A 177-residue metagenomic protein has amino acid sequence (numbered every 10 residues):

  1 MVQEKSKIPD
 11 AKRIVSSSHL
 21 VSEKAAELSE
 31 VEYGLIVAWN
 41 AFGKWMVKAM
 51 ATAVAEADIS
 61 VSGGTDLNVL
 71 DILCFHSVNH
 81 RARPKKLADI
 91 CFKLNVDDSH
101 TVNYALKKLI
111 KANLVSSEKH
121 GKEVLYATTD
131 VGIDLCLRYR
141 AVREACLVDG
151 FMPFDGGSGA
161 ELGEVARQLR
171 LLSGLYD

Functional and structural regions predicted by a protein language model:
M1-V61: N-terminal leader segment of winged-helix/HTH proteins
A25-I36, S99, T129, G159-L162: Amphipathic, non-membrane alpha-helical segments in soluble helical-bundle scaffolds
I36, N40, D130-L137, G163 (+1 more regions): Generic structural signal for well-ordered, non-transmembrane alpha-helical segments in soluble/cytosolic regions
A41, W45-T52, R138, V142 (+2 more regions): Solvent-exposed, charged/polar functional surfaces in cytosolic regulatory/catalytic domains
V47-D97: N-terminal helix-turn-helix DNA-binding core of bacterial DNA-binding proteins
A82-V124: Canonical helix-turn-helix DNA-binding module
G121-A141: Basic, amphipathic "hinge/linker" alpha-helix immediately C-terminal to the N-terminal HTH DNA-binding motif
A141-D177: Terminal interaction helix/tail motif
